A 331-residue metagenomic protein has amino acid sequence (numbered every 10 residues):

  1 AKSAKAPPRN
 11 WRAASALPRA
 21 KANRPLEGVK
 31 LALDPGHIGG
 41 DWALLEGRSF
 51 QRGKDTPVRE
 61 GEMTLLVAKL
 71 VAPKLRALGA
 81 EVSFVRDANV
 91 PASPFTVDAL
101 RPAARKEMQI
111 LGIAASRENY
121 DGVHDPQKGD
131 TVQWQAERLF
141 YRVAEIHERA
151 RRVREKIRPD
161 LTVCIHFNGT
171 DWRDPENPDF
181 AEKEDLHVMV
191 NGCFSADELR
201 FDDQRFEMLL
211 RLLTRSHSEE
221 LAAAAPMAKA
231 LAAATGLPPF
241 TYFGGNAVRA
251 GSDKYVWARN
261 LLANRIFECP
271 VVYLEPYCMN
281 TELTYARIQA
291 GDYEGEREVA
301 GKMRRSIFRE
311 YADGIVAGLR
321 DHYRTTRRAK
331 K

Functional and structural regions predicted by a protein language model:
A1-K331: Catalytic-site microenvironment of enzymes that process N-acetyl-hexosamine-containing cell-wall polysaccharides
